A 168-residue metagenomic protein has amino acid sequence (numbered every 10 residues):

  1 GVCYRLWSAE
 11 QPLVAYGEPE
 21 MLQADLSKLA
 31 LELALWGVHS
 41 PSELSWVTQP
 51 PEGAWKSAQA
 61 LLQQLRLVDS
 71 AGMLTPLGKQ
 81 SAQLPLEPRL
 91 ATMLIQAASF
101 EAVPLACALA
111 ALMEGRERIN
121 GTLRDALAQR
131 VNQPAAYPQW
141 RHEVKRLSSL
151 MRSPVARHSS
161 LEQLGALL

Functional and structural regions predicted by a protein language model:
G1, R5-L168: Second RecA-like catalytic domain
